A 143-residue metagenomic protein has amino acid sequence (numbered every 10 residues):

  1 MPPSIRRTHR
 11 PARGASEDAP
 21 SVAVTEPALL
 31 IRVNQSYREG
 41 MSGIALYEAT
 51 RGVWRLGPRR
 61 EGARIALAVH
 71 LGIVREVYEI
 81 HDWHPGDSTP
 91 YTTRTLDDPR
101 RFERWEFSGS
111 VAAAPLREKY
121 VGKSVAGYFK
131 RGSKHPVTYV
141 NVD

Functional and structural regions predicted by a protein language model:
M1-I65, H70-I73, E118-K119, K123-D143: Compositionally biased, charged N-terminal/linker segments
I73-D143: Aromatic- and Lys/Arg-enriched surface recognition patch
